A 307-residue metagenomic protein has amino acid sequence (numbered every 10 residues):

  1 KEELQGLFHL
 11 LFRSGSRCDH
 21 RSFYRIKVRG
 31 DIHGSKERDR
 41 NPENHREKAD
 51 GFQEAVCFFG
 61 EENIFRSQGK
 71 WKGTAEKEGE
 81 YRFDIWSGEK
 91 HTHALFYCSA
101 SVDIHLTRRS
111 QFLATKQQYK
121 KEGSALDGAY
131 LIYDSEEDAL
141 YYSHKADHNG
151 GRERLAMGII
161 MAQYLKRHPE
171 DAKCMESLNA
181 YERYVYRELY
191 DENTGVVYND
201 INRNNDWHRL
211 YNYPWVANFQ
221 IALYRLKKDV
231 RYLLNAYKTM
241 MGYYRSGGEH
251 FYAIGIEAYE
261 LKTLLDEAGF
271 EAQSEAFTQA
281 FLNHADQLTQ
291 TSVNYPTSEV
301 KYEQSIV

Functional and structural regions predicted by a protein language model:
E2, K36-R38, S67, A75-K77 (+3 more regions): Solvent-exposed loop and beta-edge segments used for protein-protein assembly and interaction
E2-F12: Short Pro-Gly-centered flexible turn/kink motifs
L10-L11, D31-I32, G60: Feature for long, exposed domains in two main contexts
C18-D39, K90-Y133: Low-complexity, Pro/Ser/Thr- and charge-rich linker/hinge segments at domain boundaries
G34-K48, L155: Contiguous beta-strand segments within globular domains
H45-R108: Extended acidic/polar, glycine-enriched regions that form or flank non-catalytic beta-rich accessory modules
H105-V307: Catalytic cores of extracellular degradative/oxidative enzymes
